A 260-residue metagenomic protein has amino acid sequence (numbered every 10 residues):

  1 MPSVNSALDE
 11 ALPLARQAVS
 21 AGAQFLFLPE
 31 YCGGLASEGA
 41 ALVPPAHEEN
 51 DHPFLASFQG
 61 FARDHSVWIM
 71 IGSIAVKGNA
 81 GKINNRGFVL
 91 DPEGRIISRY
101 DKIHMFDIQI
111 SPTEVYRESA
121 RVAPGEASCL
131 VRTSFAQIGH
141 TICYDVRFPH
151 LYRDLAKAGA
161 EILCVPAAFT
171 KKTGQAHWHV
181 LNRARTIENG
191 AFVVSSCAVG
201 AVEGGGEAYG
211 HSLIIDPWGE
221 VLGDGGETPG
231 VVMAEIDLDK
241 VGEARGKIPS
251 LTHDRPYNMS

Functional and structural regions predicted by a protein language model:
P2-N5, Y116: Acidic/histidine-rich helix-loop elements that form or flank divalent-metal/phosphate-binding sites at the catalytic
V4, L8-E93, R99, F169-E188: Cys-nucleophile CN-hydrolase/nitrilase-fold catalytic domain and related Cys-dependent amidase chemistry that acts on
G34, A40, F88, Y100-F106 (+2 more regions): Short beta->alpha transition motifs characteristic of CBS
E49-M70, Q137, C143-V232: CN hydrolase (nitrilase-like) catalytic-core segments centered on the catalytic cysteine and neighboring Lys/Glu
I71-S73, R86-V89, C129-V131, S212-I214 (+1 more regions): Short beta-strand scaffold segments in enzyme catalytic cores
G78-A158, K171-G174, V180, G246-S250: Active-site catalytic loop in hydrolytic enzyme cores
R95-S98, E220-L222, V241-E243: Short helix-loop capping/hinge motifs at secondary-structure junctions, enriched in acidic/polar residues
V241-S260: A conserved C-terminal secondary-structure "cap"
